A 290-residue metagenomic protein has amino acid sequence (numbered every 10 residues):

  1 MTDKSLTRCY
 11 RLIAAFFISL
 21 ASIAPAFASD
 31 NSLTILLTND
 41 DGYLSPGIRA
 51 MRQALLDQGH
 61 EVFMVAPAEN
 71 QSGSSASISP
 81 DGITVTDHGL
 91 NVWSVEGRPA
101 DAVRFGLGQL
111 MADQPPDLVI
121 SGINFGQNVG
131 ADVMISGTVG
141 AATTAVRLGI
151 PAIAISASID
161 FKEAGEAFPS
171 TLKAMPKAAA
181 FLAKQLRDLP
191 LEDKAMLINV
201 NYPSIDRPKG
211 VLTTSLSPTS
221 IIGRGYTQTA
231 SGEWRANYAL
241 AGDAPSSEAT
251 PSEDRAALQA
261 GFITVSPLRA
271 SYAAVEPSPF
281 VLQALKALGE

Functional and structural regions predicted by a protein language model:
T2-I13: Bacterial N-terminal signal peptides that target proteins for export
I13-S22: Bacterial N-terminal signal peptides
A24-A28: Sec/Tat signal peptide C-region and signal peptidase I cleavage site
N31, I35, R49-L107, Q114: A cross-family phosphate/adenosyl-ligand binding-site feature
D117-L118: Conserved acidic residues
M134-G140: Charged helix-capping and loop-helix junction motifs
V146-S170: Glycine-rich phosphate/pyrophosphate-binding loops and their adjacent beta-strand/loop elements at enzyme active sites
L172-E290: Electrostatically charged, flexible surface regions
